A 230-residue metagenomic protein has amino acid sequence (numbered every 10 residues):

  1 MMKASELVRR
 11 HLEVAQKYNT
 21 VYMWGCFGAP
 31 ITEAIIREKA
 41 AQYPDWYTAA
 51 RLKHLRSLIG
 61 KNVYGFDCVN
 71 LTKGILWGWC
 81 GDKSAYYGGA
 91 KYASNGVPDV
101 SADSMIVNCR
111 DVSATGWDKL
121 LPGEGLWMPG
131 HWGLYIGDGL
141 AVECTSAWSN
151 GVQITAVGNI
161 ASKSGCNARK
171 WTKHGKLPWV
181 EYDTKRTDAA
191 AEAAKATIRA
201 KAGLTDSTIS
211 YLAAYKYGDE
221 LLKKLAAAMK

Functional and structural regions predicted by a protein language model:
M1-A85, P129-H131, V142-C144: N-terminal capping segments
M2-L12, L58, G81-G158: ...with weaker cross-activation on analogous glycine-rich loops/strands in unrelated enzymes
K3, G60-D67, T115-D118, A190 (+1 more regions): Extracytoplasmic/periplasmic, Sec-exported soluble proteins
H11-Q16, Y22, K39, W171 (+2 more regions): Generic hydrophobic, helix-prone segments enriched in Leu/Val/Ile
G65-V69, W171-G175, D219: Short alpha-helical patches at coil-to-helix transitions and adjacent helical residues in well-structured domains
V69-G74, R186-K230: Short, solvent-exposed alpha-helical surface patches in non-cytosolic proteins
I160-A189: Low-complexity, Gly/Ser/Thr/Pro-rich intrinsically disordered linker/tail segments
